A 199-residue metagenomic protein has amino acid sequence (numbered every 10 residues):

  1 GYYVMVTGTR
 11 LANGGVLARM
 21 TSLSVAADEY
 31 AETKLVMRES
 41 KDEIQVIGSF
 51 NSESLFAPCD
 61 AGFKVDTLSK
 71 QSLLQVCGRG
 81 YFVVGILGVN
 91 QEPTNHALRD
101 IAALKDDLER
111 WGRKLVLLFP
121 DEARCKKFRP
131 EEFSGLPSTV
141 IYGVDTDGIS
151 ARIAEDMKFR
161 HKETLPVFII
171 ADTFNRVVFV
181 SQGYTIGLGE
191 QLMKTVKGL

Functional and structural regions predicted by a protein language model:
G1-M5, T9-L11: Short Pro-Gly-centered beta-turn/loop motif in secreted/extracellular proteins
T9-R38: Structured interaction patches on ligand/partner-binding surfaces of diverse proteins
R10, K64-D66, A171: Hydrophobic alpha-helical segments, especially N-terminal targeting/anchoring helices
L17, S72-L73, V178-F179: Generic structural signal for well-ordered beta-strand positions
L55-F82, R99-A103: A short beta-strand-turn-helix
D66, T139-I149: Short acidic-hydrophobic, aromatic-tinged amphipathic segments that line or gate anion-handling sites
F82, I86-P137, G148-A154: Structural microenvironment flanking redox-active thiols in thiol-disulfide oxidoreductases
T146-M193: Thiol/disulfide oxidoreductase modules built on the thioredoxin-like
